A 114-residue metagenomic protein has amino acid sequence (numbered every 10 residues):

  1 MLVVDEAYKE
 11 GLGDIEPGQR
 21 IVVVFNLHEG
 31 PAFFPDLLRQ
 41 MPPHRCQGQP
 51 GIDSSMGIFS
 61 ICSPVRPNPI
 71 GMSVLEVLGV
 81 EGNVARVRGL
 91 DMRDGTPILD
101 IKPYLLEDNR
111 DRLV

Functional and structural regions predicted by a protein language model:
M1-V74, L78-V114: Glycine-rich, low-complexity intrinsically disordered segments
